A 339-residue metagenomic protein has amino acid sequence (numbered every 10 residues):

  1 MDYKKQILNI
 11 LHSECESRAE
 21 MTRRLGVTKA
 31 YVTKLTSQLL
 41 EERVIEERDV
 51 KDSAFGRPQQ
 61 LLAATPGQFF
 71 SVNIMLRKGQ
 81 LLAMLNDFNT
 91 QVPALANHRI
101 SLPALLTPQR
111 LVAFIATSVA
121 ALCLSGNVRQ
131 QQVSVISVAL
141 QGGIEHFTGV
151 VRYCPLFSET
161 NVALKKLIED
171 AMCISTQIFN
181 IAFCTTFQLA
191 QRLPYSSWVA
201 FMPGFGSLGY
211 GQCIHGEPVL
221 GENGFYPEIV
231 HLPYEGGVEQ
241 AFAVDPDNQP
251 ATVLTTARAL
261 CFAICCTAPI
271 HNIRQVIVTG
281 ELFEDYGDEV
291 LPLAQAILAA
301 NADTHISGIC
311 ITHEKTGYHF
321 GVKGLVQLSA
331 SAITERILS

Functional and structural regions predicted by a protein language model:
M1-V50, A54-R57, L61-A96, A104-A120 (+2 more regions): ATP-binding/phosphotransfer module of carbohydrate and carboxylate kinases, centering on a glycine-rich
S71-M75, V133-S137, W198-M202, G209: Short glycine-aspartate micro-motif
D87-F88, H146, C213: Short, acidic, Ser/Thr-enriched surface-loop or helix-capping motifs
T90-V92, V150, E217: Residue-level signal for well-ordered, solvent-exposed loop/turn and beta-edge residues enriched in charged/polar side
L95, T107, A171-C266: Glycine/GP-enriched mid-protein hinge/lid loop-to-helix segment characteristic of carbohydrate kinases
A96-N97, L102-A190, Y195, E289-N301: Glycine-rich phosphate-binding loop and adjoining helix at the ATP-binding site of ATP-dependent phosphoryl-transfer
Q141-G143, F205-S207, L282-F283: Short glycine-rich anion-binding loops that position phosphate/pyrophosphate groups of nucleotides and phosphorylated
